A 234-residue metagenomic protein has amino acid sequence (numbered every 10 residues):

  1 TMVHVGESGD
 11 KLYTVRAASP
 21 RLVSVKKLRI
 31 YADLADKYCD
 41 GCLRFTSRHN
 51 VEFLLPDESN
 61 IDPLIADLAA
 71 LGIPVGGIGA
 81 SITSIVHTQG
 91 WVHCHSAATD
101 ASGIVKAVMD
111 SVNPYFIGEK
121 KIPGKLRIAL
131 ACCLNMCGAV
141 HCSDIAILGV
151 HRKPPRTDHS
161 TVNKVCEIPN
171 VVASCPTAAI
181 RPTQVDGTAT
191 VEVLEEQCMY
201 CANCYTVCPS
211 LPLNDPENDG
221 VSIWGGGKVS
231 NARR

Functional and structural regions predicted by a protein language model:
T1-E7, I73-G76: Intrinsic, low-complexity N-terminal interaction/targeting segments
V3-G6, I145-G149, V221-K228: Short beta-strand elements
V3-G9, C39-F45, R181-T183: Short, flexible, solvent-exposed loop/turn segments with mixed acidic/basic and small polar residues
Y13-V165: Small-residue-enriched alpha-helical segments and adjacent helix-cap loops that form tight helix-helix packing
A18, L22, L34, S174 (+2 more regions): Conserved active-site/ligand-binding neighborhood in enzyme cores
I82-I85, K125-L130, V165-V172, T177 (+2 more regions): Residues immediately within or flanking Cys/His clusters that coordinate Zn2+ in small zinc-binding modules
A131-M136, R152-P154, I180, D186 (+1 more regions): Short acidic/polar capping segments at secondary-structure boundaries
N170-V191, M199-W224: Iron-sulfur cluster-binding cysteine motifs and their immediate structural context in ferredoxin-like electron-transfer
